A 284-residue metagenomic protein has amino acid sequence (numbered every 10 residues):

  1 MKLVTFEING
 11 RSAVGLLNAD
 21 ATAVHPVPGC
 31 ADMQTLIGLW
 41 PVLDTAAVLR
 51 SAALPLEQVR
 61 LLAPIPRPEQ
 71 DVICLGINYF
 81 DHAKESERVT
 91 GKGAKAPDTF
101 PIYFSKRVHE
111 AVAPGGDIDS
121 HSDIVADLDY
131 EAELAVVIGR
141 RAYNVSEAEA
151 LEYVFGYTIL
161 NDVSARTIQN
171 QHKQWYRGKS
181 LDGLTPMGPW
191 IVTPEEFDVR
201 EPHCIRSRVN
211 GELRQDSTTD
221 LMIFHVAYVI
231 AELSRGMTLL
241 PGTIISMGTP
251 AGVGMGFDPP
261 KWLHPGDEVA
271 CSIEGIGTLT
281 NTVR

Functional and structural regions predicted by a protein language model:
M1-P97, P101, E268-A270: N-terminal non-catalytic cap/leader segment that marks the start of a structured domain
V4, L62-P64, G91-A94, D119-L128 (+3 more regions): A generic local secondary-structure boundary/capping motif
N9, R60, H82, R166-R284: Catalytic-pocket segment enriched in acidic/His residues
A63-I65, D71, A96, A126-L128 (+3 more regions): Residue "hotspots" at secondary-structure boundaries inside conserved domains
G91-V112, Y130, H264-G275: Structural signature of FAD isoalloxazine-binding scaffolds in flavoprotein oxidoreductases
G93-K106, E149-R177, L181-D182, M222-H225: Flexible glycine-rich active-site/ligand-binding loops centered on an Asp-His dyad
V112-A150, F155, L160-V163: Non-heme Fe(II) oxygenase catalytic core, chiefly the N-lobe of the double-stranded beta-helix
